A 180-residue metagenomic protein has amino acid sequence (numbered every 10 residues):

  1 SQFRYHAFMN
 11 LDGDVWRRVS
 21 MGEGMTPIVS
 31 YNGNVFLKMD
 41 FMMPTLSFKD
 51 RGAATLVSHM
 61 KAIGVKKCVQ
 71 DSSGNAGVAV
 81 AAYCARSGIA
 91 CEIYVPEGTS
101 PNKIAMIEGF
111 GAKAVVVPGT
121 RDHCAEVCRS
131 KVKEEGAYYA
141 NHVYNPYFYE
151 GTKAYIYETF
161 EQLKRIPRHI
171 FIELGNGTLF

Functional and structural regions predicted by a protein language model:
S1-F180: PLP-dependent amino-acid enzyme catalytic core
